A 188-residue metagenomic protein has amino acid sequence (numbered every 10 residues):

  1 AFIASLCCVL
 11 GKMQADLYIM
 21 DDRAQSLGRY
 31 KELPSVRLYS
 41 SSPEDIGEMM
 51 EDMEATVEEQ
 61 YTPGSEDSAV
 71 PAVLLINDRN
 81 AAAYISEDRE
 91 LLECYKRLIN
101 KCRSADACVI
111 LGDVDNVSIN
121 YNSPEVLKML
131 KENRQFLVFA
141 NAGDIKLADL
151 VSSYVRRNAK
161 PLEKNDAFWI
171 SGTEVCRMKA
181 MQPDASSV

Functional and structural regions predicted by a protein language model:
A1-D149, N158, S186-V188: P-loop NTPase catalytic phosphate-binding loop
I145-V188: Conserved P-loop NTPase
